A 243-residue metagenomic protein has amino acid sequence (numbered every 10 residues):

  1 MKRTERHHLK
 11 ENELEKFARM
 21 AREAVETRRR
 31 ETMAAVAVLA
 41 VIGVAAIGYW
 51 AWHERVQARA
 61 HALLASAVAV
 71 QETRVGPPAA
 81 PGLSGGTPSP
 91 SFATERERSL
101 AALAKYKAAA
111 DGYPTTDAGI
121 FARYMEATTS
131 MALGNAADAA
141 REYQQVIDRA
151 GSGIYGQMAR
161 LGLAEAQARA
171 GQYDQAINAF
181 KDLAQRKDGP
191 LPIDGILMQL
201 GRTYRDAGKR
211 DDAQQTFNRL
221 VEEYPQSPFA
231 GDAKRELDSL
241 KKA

Functional and structural regions predicted by a protein language model:
M1-A243: Acidic, polar-rich low-complexity tracts and alpha-helical solenoid repeat scaffolds
